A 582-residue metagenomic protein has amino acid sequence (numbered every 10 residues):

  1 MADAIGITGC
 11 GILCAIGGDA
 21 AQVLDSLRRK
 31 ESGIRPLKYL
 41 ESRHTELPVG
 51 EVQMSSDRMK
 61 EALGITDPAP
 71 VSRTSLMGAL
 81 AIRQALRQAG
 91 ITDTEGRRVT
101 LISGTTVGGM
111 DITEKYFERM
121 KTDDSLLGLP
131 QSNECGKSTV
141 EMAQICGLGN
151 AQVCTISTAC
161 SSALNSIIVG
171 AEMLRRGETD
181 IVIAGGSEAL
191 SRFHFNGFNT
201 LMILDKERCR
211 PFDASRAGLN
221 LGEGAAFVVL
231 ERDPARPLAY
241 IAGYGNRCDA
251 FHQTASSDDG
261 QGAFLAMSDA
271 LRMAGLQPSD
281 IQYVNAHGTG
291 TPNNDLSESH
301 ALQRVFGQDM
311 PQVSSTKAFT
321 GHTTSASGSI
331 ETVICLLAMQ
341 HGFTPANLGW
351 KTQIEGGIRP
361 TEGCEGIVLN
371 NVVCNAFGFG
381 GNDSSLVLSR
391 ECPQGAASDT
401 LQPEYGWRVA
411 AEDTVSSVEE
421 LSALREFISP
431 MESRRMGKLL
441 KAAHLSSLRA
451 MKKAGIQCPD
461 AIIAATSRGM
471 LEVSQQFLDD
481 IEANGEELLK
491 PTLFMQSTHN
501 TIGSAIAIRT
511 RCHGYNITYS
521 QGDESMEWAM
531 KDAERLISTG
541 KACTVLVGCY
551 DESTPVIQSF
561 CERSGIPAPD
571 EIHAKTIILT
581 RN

Functional and structural regions predicted by a protein language model:
M1-A151, E172, S191, N199-N220 (+3 more regions): Conserved "HGTGT" condensation-loop signature of ketosynthase/thiolase-family condensing enzymes that catalyze
Q152-T158, D180-G186, V545-Y550: A short, small-residue-rich loop immediately preceding and capping a beta-strand
A163: Short conserved active-site loop signatures built around small residues
I167: A gly/ser-rich beta-alpha-beta helix-loop segment of oxidoreductase catalytic cores
E188-A189, F193-H194: Conserved PLP phosphate-binding loop immediately N-terminal to the Schiff-base lysine helix in PLP-dependent enzymes
